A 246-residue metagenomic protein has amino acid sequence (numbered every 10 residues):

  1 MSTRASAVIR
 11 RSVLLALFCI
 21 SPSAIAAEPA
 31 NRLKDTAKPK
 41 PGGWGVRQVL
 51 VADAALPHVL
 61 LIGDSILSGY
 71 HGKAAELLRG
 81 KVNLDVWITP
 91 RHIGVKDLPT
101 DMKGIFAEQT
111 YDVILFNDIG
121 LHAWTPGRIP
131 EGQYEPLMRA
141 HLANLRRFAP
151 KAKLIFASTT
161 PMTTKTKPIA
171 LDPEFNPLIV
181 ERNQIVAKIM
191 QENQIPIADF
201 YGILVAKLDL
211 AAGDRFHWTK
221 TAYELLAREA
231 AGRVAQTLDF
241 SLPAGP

Functional and structural regions predicted by a protein language model:
M1-L60, L67-S68, G72-N83, A107-Q109 (+2 more regions): N-terminal secretory targeting modules
T36-P39, D64, P90-G94, E174-F175: Short, flexible loop segments at the rims of nucleotide/cofactor-binding pockets, characterized by
W44-G45, H92-M102: Structural motif
L61-I62, A157: Short hydrophobic segments within beta-strands
I66-L67, G202: Short, glycine/acidic-enriched loop or turn micro-motifs at the edges of active sites
S68, H92-K96, E224: Loop/helix-junction capping segments adjacent to catalytic residues or to phosphate/diphosphate-binding pockets
L77-N83, D97-P246: Alpha-helical cap/lid subdomain in secreted, periplasmic, or secretory-pathway luminal O-acyl-processing enzymes
